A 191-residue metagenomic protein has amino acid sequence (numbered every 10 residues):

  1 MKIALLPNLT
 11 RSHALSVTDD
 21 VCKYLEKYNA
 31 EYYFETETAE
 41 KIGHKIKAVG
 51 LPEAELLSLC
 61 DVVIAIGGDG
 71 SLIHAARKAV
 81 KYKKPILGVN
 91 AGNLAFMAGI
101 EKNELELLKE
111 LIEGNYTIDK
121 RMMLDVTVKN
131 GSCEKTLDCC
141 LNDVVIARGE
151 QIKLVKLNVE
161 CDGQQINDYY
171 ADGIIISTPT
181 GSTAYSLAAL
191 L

Functional and structural regions predicted by a protein language model:
M1-V62, H74, K102-D119, V128-D138: ATP/NTP phosphate-donor binding region
N8, I64, G68, N90 (+1 more regions): A residue-level signal for conserved active-site and pocket-lining positions in enzyme catalytic cores
A14, G70-A76, S182-L187: Short glycine/serine/threonine-rich phosphate/pyrophosphate-binding segments that cradle anionic phosphate groups
V63, I86, I174-I175: Short, well-ordered beta-strand core segments
H74, A79-F96: Gly/Ser-rich helix-loop-strand patches that form or flank binding pockets for ribonucleotide-derived cofactors
A79-K84, K102-E106, A189-L191: A glycine- and small-aliphatic-rich helix-loop capping segment at beta-alpha/alpha-beta transitions that lines
N93-D172: Catalytic core of DAGKc-family lipid kinases
N115-T117, R121-M122, I174-S177, S182-L191: Class I SAM-dependent methyltransferase SAM-binding "motif I" and its flanking Rossmann-like core
